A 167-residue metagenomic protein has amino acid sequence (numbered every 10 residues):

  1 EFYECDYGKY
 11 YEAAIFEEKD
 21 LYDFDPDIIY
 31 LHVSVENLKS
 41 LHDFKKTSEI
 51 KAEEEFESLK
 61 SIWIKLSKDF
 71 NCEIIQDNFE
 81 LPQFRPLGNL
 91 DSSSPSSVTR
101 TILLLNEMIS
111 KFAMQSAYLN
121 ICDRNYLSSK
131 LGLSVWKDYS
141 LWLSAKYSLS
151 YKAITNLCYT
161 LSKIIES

Functional and structural regions predicted by a protein language model:
E1-S167: Extracellular glycan-modifying ectodomains
